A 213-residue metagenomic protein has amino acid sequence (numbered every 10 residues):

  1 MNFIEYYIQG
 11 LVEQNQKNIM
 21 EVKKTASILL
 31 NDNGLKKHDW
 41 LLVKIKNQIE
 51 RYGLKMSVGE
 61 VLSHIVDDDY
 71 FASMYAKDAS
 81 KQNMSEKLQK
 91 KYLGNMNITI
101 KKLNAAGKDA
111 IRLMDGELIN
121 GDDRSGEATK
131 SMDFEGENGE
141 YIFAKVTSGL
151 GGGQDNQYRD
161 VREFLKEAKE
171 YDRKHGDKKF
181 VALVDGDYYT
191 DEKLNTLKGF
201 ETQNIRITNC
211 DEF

Functional and structural regions predicted by a protein language model:
M1-M84: Nuclease-adjacent, charged terminal/linker segments that flank catalytic cores
D67-A106, S125-E127: A short, highly charged nucleic-acid-interacting micro-segment common to nuclease and nuclease-linked defense proteins
Q89-K90, L165, K169, L197: Short amphipathic alpha-helical segments and helix-helix/interface helices
Y92-T99, E137-N138, D172-K174: Secondary-structure boundary elements
K102-E137: Active-site metal-binding core of divalent-cation-utilizing nuclease and nuclease-like domains
F134-S148: Conserved catalytic cores of phosphodiester-cleaving nucleases, focusing on short active-site segments
V146-E192: Catalytic cores of nucleic-acid endonucleases
D177-F213: Domain-level recognition of nuclease-like catalytic cores that cleave nucleotide substrates
